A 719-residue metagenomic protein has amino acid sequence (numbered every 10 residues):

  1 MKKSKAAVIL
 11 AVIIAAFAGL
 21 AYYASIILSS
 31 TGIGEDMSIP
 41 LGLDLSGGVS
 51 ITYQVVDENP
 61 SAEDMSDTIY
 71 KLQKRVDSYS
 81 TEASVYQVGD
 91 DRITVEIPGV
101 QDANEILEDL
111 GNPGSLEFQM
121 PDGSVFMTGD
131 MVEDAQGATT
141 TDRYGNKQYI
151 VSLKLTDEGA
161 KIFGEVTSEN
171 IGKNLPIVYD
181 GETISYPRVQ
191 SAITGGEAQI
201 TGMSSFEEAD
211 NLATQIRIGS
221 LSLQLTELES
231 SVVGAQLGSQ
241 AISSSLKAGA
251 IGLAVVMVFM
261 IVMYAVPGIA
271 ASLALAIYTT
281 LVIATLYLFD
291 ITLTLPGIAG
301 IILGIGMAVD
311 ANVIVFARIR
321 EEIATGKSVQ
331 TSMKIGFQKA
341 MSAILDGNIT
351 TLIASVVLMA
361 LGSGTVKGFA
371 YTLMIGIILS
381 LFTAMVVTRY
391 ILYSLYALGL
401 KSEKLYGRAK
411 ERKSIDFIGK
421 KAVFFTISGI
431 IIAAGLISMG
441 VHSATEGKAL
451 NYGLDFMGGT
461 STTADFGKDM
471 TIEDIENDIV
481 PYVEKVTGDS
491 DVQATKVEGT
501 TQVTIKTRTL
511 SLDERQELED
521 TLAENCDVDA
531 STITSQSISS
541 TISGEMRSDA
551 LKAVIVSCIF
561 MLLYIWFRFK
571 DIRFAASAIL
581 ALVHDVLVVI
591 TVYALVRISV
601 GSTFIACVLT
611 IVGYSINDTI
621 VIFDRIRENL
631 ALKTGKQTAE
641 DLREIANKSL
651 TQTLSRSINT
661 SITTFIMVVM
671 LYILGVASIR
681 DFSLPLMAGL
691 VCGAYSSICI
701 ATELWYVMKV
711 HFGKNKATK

Functional and structural regions predicted by a protein language model:
M1-K719: A structural signal for conserved, well-ordered secondary-structure elements that form binding/interaction cores
